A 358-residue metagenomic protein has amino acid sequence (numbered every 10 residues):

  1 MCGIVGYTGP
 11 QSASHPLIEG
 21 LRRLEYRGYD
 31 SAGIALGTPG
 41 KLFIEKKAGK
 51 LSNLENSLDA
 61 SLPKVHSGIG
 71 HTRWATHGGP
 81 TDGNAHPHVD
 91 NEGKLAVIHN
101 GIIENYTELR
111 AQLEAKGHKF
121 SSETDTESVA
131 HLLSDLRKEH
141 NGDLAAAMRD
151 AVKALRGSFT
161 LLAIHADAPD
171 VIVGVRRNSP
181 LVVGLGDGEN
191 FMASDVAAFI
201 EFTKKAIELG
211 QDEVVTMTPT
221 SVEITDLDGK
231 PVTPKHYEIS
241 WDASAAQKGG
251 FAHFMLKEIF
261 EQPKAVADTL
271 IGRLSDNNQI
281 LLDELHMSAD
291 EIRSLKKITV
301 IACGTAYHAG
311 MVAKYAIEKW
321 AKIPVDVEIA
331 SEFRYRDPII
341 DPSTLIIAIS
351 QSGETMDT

Functional and structural regions predicted by a protein language model:
M1-H253, E261-K296, Y335: Conserved short alpha-helical segments that host acidic/polar catalytic motifs at enzyme active sites
R293-T358: Glycine-rich phosphate-binding loops that contact phosphosugars or nucleotide phosphates
